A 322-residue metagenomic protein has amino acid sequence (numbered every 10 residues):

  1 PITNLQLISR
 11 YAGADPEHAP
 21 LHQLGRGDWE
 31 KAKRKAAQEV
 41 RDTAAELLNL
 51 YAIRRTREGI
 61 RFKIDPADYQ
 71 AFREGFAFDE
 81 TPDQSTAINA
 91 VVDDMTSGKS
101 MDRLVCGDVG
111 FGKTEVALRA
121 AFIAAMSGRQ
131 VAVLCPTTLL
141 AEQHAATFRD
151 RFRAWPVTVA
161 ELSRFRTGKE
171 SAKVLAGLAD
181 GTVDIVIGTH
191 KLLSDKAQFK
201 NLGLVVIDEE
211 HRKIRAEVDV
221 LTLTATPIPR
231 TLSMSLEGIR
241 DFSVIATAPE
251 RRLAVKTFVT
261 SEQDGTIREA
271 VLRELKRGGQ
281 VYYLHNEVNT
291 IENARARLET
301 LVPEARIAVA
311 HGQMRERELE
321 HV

Functional and structural regions predicted by a protein language model:
P1-S85: Upstream accessory/linker segments immediately N-terminal to the RecA-like ATPase cores of bacterial MutS and a subset
A32-K35, T56-I60, E74-F78, P82 (+2 more regions): Inter-lobe coupling/hinge segments of SF2-like helicase ATPases
